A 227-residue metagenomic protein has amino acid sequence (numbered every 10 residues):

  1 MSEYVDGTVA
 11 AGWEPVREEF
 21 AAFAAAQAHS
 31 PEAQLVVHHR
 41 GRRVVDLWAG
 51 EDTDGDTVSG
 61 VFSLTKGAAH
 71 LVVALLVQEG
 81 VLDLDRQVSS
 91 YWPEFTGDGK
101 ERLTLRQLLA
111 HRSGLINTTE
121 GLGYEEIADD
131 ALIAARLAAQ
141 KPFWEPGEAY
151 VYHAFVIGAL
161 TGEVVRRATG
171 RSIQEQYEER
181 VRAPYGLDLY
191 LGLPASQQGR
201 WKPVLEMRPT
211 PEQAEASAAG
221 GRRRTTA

Functional and structural regions predicted by a protein language model:
M1-V5: Short, contiguous pre-domain boundary segments
D6-F62: Short, conserved catalytic-motif segment at the N-terminal edge
V9, T57-T65, D98, Y150-A154: Aromatic-acidic/polar surface patches that form glycan- and anion
F20-A21, G41, G60-R86, T161-R166: Active-site SXXK
S30-E32, D56, E79, D83-D85 (+2 more regions): Short secondary-structure junction motifs
R42, D98-A227: Short, surface-exposed loop or secondary-structure junction motifs that flank catalytic or metal-binding residues
D56, A68, L75-P93, A168-P194: Short, well-structured active-site flanking segments
